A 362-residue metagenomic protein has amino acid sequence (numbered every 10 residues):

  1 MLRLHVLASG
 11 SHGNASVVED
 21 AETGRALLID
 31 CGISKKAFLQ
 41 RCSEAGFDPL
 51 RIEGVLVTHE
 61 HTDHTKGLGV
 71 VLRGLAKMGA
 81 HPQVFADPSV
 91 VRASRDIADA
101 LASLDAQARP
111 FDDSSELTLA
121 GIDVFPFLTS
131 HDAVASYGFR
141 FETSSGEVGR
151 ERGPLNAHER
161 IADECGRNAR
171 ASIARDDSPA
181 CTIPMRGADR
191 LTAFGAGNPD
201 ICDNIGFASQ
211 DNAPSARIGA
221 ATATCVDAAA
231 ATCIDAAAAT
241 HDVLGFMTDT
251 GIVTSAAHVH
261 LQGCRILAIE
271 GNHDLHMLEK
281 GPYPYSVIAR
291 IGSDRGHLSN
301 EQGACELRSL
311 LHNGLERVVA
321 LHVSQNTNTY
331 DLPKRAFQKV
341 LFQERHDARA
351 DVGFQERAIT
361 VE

Functional and structural regions predicted by a protein language model:
M1-A45, Y137-R152, N156, L191 (+2 more regions): Conserved beta-strand hairpin/beta-sheet module of binuclear metal-dependent hydrolase folds, prominently
R25, L75-Q83, H312-R317, H346-A348: A short helix->loop->beta-strand "cap" motif at the edges of active sites that frequently abuts
L28-G32, E53-E60, A86-D87, G245-D249 (+3 more regions): Active-site neighborhood of phospho(di)ester-bond hydrolases with catalytic His/Asp-centered motifs
K35-F85: Active-site metal-binding motif and surrounding structural segment of the metallo-beta-lactamase
D87-G149, I173, C181, M185-F207 (+2 more regions): Metallo-beta-lactamase
A157-E159, E164-A169, D177, T182 (+2 more regions): Short hydrophobic alpha-helical segments enriched in small aliphatic residues
R170, S215-V226, A230-I234: Long, intrinsically disordered low-complexity tandem-repeat regions enriched in serine/threonine/proline and other
T182, A236, T254-F354: Cap/insert and terminal regions of metallo-dependent hydrolase folds
